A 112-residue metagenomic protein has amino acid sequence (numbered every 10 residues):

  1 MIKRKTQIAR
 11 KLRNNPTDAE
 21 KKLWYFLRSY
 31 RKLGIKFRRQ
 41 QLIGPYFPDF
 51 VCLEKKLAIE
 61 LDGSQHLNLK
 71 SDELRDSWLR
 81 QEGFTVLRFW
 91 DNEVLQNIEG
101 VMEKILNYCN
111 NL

Functional and structural regions predicted by a protein language model:
M1-I35, L112: Solvent-exposed, charged helical/coil patches that constitute nucleic-acid or partner-interaction surfaces
P16, I43-Y108: Basic, amphipathic alpha-helical patches used to engage nucleic acids or provide basic targeting signals, exemplified
I35-K36, F84: A generic structural motif
K36-F37, S64: Short, flexible loop segments at the rims of nucleotide/cofactor-binding pockets, characterized by
R39-Q41: Short acidic-hydrophobic surface loop/beta-edge motif
